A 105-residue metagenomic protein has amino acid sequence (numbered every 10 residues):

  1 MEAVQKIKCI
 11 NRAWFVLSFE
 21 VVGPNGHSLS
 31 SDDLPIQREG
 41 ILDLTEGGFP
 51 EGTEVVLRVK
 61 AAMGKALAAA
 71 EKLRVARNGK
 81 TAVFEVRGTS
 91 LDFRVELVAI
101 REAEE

Functional and structural regions predicted by a protein language model:
M1-E105: Intrinsically disordered, low-complexity segments enriched in small/polar residues
